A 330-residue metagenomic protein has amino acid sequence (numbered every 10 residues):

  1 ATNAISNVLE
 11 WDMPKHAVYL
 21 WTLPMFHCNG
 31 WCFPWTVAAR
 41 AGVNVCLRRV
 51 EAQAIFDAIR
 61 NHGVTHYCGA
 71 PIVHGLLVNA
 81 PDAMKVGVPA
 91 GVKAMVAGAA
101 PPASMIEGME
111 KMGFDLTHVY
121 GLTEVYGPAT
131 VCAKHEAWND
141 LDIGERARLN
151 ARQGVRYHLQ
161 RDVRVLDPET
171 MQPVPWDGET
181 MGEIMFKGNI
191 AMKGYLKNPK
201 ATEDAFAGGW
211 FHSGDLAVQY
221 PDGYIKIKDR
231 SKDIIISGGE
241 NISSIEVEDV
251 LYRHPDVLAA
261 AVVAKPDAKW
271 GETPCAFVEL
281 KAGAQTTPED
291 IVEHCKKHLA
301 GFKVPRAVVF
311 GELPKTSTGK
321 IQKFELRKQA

Functional and structural regions predicted by a protein language model:
A1-V18, F26-T65, A80: Conserved AMP-binding/adenylation subdomain of ANL enzymes
V18-L20, T65-G69, D82-S104, E110-K111 (+1 more regions): Conserved helix-loop-beta element of the AMP-binding
G42, R60, V92-A94, P101-V119 (+5 more regions): Conserved AMP-binding/adenylate-forming
E51, I72-H74, P101, A191: Alpha-helix capping/helix-boundary segments
H62-T65, M84-G87, A133-W138, V278 (+1 more regions): Short, hinge-like loop/turn segments at secondary-structure boundaries
T65, V92, D115, L258 (+1 more regions): Short acidic/polar active-site loop segments enriched in Thr and Asp
Y67, G188, K193-G194, D204 (+3 more regions): AMP-binding/adenylate-forming catalytic core of the ANL superfamily
